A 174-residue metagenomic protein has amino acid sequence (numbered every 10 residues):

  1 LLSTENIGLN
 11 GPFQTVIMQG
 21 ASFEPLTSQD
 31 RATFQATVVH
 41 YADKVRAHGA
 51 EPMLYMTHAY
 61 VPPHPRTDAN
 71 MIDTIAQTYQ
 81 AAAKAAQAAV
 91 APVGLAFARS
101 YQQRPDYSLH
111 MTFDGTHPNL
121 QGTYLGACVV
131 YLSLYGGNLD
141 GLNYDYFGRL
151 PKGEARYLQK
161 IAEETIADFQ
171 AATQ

Functional and structural regions predicted by a protein language model:
E5-L120, L132: Alpha-helical cap/lid subdomain in secreted, periplasmic, or secretory-pathway luminal O-acyl-processing enzymes
H110, H117, A127-Q174: Conserved catalytic region of serine esterases and O-acyltransferases that act on ester linkages in lipids
G122-L125: Mature-region segments of soluble proteins
